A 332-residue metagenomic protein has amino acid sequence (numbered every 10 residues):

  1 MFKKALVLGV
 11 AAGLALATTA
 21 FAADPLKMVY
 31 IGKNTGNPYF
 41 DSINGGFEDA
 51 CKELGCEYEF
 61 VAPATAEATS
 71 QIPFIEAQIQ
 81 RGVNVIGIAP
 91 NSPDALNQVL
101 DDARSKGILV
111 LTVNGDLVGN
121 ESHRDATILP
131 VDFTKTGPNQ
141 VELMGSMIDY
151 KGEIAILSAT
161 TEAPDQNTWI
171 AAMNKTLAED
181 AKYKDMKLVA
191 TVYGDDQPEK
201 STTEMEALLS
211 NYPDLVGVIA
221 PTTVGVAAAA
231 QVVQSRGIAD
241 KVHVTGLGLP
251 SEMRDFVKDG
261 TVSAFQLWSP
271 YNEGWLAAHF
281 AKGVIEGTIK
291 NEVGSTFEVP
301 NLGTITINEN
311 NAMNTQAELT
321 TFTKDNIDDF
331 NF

Functional and structural regions predicted by a protein language model:
M1-A22: Gram-negative bacterial Sec-dependent N-terminal signal peptides
K3, F21-F332: A residue-level marker of the well-folded mature domains of exported/periplasmic proteins
